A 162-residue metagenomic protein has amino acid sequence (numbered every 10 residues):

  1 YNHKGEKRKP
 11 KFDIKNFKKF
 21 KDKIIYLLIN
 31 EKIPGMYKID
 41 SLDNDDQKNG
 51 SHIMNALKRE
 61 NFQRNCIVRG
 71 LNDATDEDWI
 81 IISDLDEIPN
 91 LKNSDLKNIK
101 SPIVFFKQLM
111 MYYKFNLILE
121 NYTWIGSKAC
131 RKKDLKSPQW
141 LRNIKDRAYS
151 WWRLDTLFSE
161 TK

Functional and structural regions predicted by a protein language model:
Y1-K4, M110-M111: Short beta-alpha junction loops
H3-I82, L91: Active-site-proximal specificity loops/subdomain of glycosyltransferases
A56-E60, E87-K162: Conserved catalytic core of nucleotide-sugar-dependent glycosyltransferases
